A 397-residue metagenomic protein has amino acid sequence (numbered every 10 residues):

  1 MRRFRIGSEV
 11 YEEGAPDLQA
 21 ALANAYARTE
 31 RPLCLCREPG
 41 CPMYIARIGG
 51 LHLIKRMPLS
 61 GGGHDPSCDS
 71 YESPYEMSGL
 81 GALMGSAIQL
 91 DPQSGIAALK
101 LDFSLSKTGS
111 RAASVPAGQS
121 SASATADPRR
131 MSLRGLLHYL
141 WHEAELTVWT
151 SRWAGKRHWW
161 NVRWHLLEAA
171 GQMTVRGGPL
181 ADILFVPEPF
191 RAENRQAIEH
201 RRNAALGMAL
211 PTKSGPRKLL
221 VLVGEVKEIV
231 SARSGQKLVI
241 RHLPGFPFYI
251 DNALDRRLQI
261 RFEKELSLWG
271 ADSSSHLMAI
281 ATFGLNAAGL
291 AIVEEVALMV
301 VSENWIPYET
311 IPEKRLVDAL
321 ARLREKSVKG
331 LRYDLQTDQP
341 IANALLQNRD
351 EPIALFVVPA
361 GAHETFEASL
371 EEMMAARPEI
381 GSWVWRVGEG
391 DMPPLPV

Functional and structural regions predicted by a protein language model:
M1-V397: Intrinsically disordered, low-complexity linker/tail regions enriched in polar/charged residues
